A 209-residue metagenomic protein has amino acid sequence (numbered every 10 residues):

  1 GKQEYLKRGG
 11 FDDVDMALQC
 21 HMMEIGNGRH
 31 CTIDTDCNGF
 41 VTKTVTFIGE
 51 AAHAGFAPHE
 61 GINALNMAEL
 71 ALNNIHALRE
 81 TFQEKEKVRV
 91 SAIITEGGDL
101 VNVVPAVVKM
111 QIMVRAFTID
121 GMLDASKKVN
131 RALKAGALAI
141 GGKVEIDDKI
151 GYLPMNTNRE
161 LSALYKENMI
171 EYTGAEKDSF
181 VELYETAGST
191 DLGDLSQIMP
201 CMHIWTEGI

Functional and structural regions predicted by a protein language model:
G1-P105, S189-T190: Histidine/acidic-residue-rich, glycine-tolerant segments that coordinate divalent metal ions
N66-I209: Metal-dependent amide/peptide-bond hydrolase catalytic core, centered on the "pita-bread" metallohydrolase fold
